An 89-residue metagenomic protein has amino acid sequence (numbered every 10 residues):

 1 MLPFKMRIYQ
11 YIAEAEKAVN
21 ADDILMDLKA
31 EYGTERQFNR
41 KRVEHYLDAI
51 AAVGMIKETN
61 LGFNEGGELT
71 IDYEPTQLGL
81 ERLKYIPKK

Functional and structural regions predicted by a protein language model:
M1-A18, K88: Short alpha-helical segments that sit at the start of domains
P3, V19-D23, F38, R42: Alpha-helix N-cap and coil->helix boundary residues
Q10, E14, A30-T34, G62: General structural signal for alpha-helix termini and helix-helix connectors
A18-K29, T34: Short acidic, hydrophobic short linear motifs in intrinsically disordered regions
R36-V53: Short amphipathic alpha-helical interaction segments
A51-G62: A short, conserved structural fragment
N60-I71: Short, Lys/Arg-rich nucleic-acid/phosphate-binding segment
I71-K89: Short, amphipathic alpha-helical interaction segments positioned at domain boundaries
